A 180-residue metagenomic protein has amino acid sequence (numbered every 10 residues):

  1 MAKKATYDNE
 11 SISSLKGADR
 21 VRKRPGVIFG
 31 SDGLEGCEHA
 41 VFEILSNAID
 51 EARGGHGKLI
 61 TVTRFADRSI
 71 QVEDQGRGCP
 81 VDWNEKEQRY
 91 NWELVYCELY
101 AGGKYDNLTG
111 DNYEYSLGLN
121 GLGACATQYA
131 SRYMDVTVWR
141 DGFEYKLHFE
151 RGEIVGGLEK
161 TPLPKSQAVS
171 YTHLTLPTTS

Functional and structural regions predicted by a protein language model:
A2-S11, R68-N91, G102-L174: GHKL-type ATPase core
G17-A18: Alpha-helix capping/hinge segments and adjacent helical runs
V21, N47, V95, T127 (+1 more regions): Conserved RecA-like P-loop NTPase ATPase core
V27-D32, A48-T61, G102-S116, V136-T137: Active-site phosphate-binding and catalytic loops of NTP-dependent enzymes
E35-H56, G123-Q128: Conserved ATP-binding N-box helix of the HATPase_c
C37-S46, R89-Y105: A short, contiguous, amphipathic alpha-helix enriched in charged residues
S46-Q75, P80-N84: ATP-lid-like helix-loop hinge signature
T175-S180: A short, hydrophobic C-terminal helix/tail in secreted or cell-surface proteins
